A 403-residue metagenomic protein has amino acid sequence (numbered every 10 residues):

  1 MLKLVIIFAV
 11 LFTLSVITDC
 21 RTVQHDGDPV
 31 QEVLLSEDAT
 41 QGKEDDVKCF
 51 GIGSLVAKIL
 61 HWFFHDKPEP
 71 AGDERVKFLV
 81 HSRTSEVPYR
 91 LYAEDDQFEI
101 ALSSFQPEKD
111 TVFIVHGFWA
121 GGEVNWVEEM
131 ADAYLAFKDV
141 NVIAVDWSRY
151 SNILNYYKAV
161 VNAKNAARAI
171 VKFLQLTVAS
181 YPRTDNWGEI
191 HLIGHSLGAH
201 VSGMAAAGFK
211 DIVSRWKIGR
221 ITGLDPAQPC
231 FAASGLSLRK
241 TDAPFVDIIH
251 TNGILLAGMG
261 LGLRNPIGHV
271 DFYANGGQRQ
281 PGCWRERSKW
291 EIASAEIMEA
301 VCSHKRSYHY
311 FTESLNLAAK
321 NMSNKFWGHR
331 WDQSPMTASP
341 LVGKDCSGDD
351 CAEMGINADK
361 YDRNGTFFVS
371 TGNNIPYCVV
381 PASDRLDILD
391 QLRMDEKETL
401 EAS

Functional and structural regions predicted by a protein language model:
L2-A144, S148-N162, V171-W187, S214-W216 (+3 more regions): Flexible, membrane-associating and regulatory peripheral segments of lipid-active enzymes
V115-W119, H195-S196, D225: The conserved beta1-alpha1 loop
R183-S196, I221: Alpha/beta-hydrolase fold nucleophile elbow
I193-A205: Glycine-rich nucleophile elbow surrounding the catalytic serine of serine-hydrolase chemistry
H200, F209-I212, G219-T222, P229-A232 (+1 more regions): Extracellular ectodomain/stalk regions of secreted and cell-surface proteins
G219-F231, H250-I254, G277: Active-site nucleophile loop of the alpha/beta-hydrolase fold
P244-I249, V270-Y273: Catalytic His-Asp charge-relay segment
